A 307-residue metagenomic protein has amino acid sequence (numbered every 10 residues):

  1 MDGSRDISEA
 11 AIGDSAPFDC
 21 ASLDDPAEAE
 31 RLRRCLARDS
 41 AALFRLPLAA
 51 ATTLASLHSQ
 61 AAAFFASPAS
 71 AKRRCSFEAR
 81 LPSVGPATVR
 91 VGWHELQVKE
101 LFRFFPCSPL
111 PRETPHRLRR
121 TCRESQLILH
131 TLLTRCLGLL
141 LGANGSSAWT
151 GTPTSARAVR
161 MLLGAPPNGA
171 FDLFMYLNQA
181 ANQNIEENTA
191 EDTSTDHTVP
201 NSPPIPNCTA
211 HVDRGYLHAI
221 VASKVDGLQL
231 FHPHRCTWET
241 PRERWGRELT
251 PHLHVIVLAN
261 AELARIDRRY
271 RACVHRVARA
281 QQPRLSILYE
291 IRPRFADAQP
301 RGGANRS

Functional and structural regions predicted by a protein language model:
M1-P109: N-terminal auxiliary "cap/dimerization" subdomain that precedes the catalytic jelly-roll/cupin core of mononuclear
R5, A16, A42, E100-F102 (+6 more regions): A broad, low-specificity signal marking well-ordered, structured residues that form hydrophobic/aromatic
S22, L48-A50, P106-S108, P166 (+6 more regions): Short, flexible loop/turn elements at secondary-structure junctions
R31, S56, Q60, E124 (+2 more regions): Acidic, Ser/Thr-rich intrinsically disordered and amphipathic helical segments
A61, F65-K72, L129, L133-A148 (+2 more regions): A generic secondary-structure signal for well-formed alpha-helical elements
R80-P82, T88-S147: Fungal eukaryote-biased detector of long internal structured cores
I128-L230: Conserved double-stranded beta-helix
N201-P206, D213, A222-S307: Catalytic core of Fe(II)/2-oxoglutarate
